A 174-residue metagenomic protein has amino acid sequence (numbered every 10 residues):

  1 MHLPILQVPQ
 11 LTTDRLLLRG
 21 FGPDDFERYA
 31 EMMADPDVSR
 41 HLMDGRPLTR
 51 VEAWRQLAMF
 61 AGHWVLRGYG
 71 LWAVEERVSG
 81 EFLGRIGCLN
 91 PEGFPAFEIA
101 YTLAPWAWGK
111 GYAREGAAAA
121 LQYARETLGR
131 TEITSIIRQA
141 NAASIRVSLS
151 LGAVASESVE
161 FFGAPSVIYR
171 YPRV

Functional and structural regions predicted by a protein language model:
M1-H41, A58, L71-V174: Acyl-donor (CoA/ACP) binding surface of acyl/acetyltransferases
R46-R67: Active-site rim helix/loop that mediates acceptor-substrate recognition in acyltransferases
